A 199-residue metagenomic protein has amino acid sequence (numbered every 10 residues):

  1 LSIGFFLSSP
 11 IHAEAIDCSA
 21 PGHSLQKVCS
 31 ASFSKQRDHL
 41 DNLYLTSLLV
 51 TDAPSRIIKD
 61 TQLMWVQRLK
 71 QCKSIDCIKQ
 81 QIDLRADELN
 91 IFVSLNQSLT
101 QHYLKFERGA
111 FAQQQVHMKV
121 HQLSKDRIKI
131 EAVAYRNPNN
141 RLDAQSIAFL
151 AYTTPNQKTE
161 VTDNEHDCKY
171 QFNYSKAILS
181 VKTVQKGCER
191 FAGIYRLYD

Functional and structural regions predicted by a protein language model:
L1-F6: Bacterial N-terminal signal peptides
S9-E14: Sec/Tat signal peptide C-region and signal peptidase I cleavage site
D17-K59: Amphipathic, heptad-repeat alpha-helical segments
P21, S94-H117, Y195-Y198: Tryptophan-anchored aromatic micro-motifs
S55-I58, L89-L104, M118-S124: N-terminal helix-cap/turn-to-beta initiation motif at the start of protein domains
K59, Q67-L69, A134-K176: Contiguous, well-ordered beta-strand patches that form the walls/edges of small beta-barrel/beta-sandwich domains
A112-L150: N-terminal glycine/threonine-rich, aromatic-flanked beta-hairpin/loop signature
L142-Q157, T183-D199: Edge beta-strand at a domain terminus
